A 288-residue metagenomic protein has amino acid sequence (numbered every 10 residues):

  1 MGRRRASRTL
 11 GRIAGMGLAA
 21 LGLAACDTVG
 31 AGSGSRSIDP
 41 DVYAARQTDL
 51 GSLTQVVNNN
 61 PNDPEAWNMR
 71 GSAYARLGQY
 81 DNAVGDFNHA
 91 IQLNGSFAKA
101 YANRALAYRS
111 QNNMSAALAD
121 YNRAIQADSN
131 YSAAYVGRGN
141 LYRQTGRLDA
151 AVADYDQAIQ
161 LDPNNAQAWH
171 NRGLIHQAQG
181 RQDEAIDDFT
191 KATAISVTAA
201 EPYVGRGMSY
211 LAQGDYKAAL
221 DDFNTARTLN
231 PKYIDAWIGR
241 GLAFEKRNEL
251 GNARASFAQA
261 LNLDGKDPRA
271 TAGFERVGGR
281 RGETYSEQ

Functional and structural regions predicted by a protein language model:
M1-C26: Sec-dependent bacterial lipoprotein signal peptides
G22-D81, G85, Q92, G282-Q288: N-terminal leader/linker segments that initiate helical-solenoid repeat arrays
T28-I38, A44, L242-Q288: Terminal, low-structured helical/coil segments at or just beyond the last alpha-helical repeat
Y43-S52, G78-H89, S110-R123, T145-Q157 (+5 more regions): Structural signature of tandem alpha-helical TPR/SEL1-like repeats, specifically the intra-repeat loop/turn
P64-E65, A98-K99, S132-A133, A166-Q167 (+3 more regions): Helix-start (N-cap) detector for alpha-helical repeat units in TPR-like alpha-solenoids, especially tetratricopeptide
